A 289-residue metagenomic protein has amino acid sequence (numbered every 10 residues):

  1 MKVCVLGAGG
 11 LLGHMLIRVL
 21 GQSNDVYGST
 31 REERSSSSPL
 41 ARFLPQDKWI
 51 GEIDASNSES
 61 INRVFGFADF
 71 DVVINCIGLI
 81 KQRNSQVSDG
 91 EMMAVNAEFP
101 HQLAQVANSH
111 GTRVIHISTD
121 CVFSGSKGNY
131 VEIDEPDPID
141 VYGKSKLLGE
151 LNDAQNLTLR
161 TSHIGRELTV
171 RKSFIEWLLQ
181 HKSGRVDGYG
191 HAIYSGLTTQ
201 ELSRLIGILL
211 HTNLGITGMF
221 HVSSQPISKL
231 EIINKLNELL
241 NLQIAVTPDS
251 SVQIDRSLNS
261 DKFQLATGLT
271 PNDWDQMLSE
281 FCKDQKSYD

Functional and structural regions predicted by a protein language model:
V3-S23: N-terminal Rossmann NAD(P)H-binding glycine-rich loop of SDR-like oxidoreductase domains
G28-S37, D54-A55: N-terminal Rossmann-fold cofactor-binding loop
W49-V95: NAD(P)H-binding glycine-rich loop region in Rossmannoid oxidoreductase-like domains and their noncatalytic homologs
S56, V87, E91-Q102, P136 (+1 more regions): Glycine-rich NAD(P)-binding loop of the Rossmann-fold in SDR/ketoreductase-type enzymes
H101-D137: Conserved Rossmann-fold NAD(P)-dependent oxidoreductase catalytic core, especially the SDR/UDP-sugar
I139-D140, L151-Y194, T198-E201, G207-I208: NAD(P)-dependent short-chain dehydrogenase/reductase
S203-I208, T212-D255, S260, D289: Mid/C-terminal beta-alpha module of Rossmann-like enzyme folds, strongest in SDR-family dehydrogenases/epimerases
N272-D289: Amphipathic terminal alpha-helices
